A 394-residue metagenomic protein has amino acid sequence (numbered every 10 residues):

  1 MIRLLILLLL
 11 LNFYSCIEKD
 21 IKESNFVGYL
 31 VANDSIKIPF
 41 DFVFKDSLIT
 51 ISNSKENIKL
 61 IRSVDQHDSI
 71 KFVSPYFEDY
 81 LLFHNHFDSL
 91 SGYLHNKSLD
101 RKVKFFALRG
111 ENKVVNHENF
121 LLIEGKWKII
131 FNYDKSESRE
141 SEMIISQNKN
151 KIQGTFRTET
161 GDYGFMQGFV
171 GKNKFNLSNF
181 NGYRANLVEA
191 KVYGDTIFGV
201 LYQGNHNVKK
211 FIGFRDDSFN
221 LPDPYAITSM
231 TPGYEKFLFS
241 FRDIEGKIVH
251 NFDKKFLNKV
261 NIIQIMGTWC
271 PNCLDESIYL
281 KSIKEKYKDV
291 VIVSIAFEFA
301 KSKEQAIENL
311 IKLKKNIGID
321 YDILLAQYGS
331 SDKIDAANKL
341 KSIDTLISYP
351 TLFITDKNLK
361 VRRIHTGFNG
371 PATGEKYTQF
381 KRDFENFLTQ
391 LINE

Functional and structural regions predicted by a protein language model:
M1, L10-E23: Bacterial Sec-dependent signal peptides at the C-terminal "C-region" and cleavage site
E23-N85, E118-E189: Central antiparallel beta-sheet cores of small beta-barrel/beta-sandwich binding domains
R101-Y133, P224-T231, K236-F239: Surface-exposed beta-loop interaction hotspot
Y202-R242, F256-N258: N-proximal helix/coil linker or "cap" segments that precede and/or mark the start of modular domains
V249-L274, I278-L280, I292-V293: Short active-site neighborhood of thiol/selenol oxidoreductases, capturing the structured segment around
D275-G318, G329-N338: Structural microenvironment flanking redox-active thiols in thiol-disulfide oxidoreductases
G318-D322, K339-F353: Structural micro-motif
S348-E394: Thiol-/selenol-based redox modules, centered on thioredoxin-like and closely related oxidoreductase domains
